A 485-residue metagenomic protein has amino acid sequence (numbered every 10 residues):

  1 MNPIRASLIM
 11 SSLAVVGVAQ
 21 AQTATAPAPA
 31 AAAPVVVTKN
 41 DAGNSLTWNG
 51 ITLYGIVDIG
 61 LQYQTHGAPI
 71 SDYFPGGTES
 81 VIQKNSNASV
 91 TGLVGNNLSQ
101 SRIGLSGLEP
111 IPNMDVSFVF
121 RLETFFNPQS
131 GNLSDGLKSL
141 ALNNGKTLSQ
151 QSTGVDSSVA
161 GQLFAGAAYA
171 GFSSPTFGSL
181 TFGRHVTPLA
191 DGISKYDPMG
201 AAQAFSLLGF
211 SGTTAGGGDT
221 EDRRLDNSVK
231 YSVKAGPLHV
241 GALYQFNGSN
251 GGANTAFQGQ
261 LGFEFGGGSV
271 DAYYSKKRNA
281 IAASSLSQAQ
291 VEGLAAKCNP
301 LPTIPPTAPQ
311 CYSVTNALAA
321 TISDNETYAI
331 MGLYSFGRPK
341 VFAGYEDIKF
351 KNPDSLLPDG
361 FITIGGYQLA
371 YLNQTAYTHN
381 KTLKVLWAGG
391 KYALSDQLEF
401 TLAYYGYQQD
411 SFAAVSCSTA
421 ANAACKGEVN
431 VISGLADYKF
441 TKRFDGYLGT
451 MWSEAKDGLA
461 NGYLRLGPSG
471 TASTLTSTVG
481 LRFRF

Functional and structural regions predicted by a protein language model:
M1-D72: N-terminal periplasmic/intermembrane-space "pro-region" immediately following the signal or transit peptide
G43, G104-S106, Y169-F172, K230-S232 (+5 more regions): Outer-membrane beta-barrel architecture
L46-Y63, A88-T255, L261-D271: Outer membrane beta-barrel
G55-Y63, F120-T124, R184, A242-F246 (+6 more regions): Transmembrane beta-barrel strands of outer-membrane/channel proteins
G60-H66, F125-Q129, T187-D191, N247-S249 (+4 more regions): Structural signature of outer-membrane beta-barrel domains
D115-V116, T176-L180, P237-A242, G267-A272 (+3 more regions): Repeated loop/turn-to-beta-strand initiation elements of outer-membrane beta-barrel proteins
Q258-V431: Detector for outer-membrane/organellar transmembrane beta-barrel domains, recognizing the amphipathic beta-strand
Y438-F440, S469-F485: Outer-membrane beta-barrel "beta-signal"
